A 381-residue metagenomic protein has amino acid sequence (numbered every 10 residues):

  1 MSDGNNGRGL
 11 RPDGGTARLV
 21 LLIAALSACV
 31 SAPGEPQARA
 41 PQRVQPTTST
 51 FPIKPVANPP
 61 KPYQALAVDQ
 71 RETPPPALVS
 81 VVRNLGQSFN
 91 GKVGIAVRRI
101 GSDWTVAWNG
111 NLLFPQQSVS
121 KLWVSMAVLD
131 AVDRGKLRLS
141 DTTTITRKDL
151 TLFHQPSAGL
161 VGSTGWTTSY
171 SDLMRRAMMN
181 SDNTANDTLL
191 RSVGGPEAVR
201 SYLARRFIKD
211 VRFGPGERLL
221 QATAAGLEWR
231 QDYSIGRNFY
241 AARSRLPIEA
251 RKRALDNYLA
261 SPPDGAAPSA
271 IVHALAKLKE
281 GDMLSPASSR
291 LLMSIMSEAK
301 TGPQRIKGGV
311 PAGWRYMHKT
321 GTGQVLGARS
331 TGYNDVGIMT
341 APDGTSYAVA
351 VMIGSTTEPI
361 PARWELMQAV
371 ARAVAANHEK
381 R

Functional and structural regions predicted by a protein language model:
M1-D13: N-terminal secretory signal peptides that target proteins for export/translocation
R18-A28: Bacterial N-terminal signal peptides
V30-L85, R191, P196, D256 (+1 more regions): Structured C-terminal helix/loop/strand segments within mature extracytoplasmic catalytic/sensor domains
G34-E228: Active-site-adjacent loops and short helices of periplasmic peptidoglycan-processing enzymes
R98-I100, R245, K300: Short, motif-level signal for alpha-helix interfacial/capping segments enriched in acidic residues and aromatics/proline
W104-T105, L160-G162, R253-L255, V351-I353: A short small-residue
M178-S181, A250-A254, G344: Short, flexible turn/loop "capping" segments at secondary-structure junctions
D210-A287: Active-site-proximal helix/loop microenvironment of the serine DD-peptidase/beta-lactamase transpeptidase fold
